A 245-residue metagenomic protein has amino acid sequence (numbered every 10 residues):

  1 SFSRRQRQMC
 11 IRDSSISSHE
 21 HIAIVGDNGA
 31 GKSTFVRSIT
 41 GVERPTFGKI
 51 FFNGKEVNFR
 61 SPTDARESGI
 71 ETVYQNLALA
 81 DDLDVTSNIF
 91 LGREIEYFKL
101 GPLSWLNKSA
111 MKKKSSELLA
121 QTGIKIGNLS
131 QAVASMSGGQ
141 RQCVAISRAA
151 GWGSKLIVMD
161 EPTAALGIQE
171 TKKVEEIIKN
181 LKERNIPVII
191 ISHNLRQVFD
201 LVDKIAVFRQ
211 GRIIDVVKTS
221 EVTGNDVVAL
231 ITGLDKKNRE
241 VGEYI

Functional and structural regions predicted by a protein language model:
S1-R7, I11: Single conserved hydrophobic/aromatic residue that forms the stacking wall/gate of nucleotide- or nucleobase-binding
V25-D27: The feature captures the beta-strand-to-loop junction immediately N-terminal to the Walker
G48-F59, D64-S68: Conserved ABC transporter NBD signature motif
I157-D160: Catalytic Walker B motif of ABC-type/P-loop ATPase nucleotide-binding domains
S192-H193: H-loop/switch region of ABC-family ATPase nucleotide-binding domains
V198-D200: A short, surface-exposed alpha-helical micro-motif characterized by mixed small hydrophobic and charged/polar residues
